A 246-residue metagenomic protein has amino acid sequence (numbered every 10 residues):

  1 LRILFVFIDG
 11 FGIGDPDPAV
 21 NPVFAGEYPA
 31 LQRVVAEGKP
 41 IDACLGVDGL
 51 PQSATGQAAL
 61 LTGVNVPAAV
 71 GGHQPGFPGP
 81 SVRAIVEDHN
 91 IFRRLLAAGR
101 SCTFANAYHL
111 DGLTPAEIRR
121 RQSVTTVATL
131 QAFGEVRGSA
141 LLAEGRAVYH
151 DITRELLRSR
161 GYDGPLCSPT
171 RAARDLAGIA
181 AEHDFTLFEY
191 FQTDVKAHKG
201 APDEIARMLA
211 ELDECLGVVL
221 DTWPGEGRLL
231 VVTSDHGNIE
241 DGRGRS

Functional and structural regions predicted by a protein language model:
L1-G14, L60, D184-F191, L212 (+2 more regions): Beta-strand elements within well-structured catalytic alpha/beta cores of enzymes that handle phosphate/sulfate esters
D9-A25: An N-terminal structural lobe/cap that precedes and organizes the functional/catalytic core across diverse proteins
V20-P22, F77-P78, A201-R207: Short glycine-enriched, charge-decorated loop/helix-capping segments at active-site entrances that position
V20-Q52, T103: Short, structured active-site-proximal loop/turn typified by the sulfatase FGly-forming signature C/S-X-P-X-R
A30, V34, I91-L95, E211-W223: Catalytic-core regions built around general acid/base machinery
G56-Q57, L61-H198: His/Asp/Glu-rich, glycine-adjacent segments that coordinate divalent cations and/or stabilize oxyanion chemistry on
R174, D194-L230, D241: A long, amphipathic alpha-helix that forms part of the scaffold/cap immediately adjacent to metal-dependent active
S234-S246: Histidine-centered active-site microenvironments of extracellular/periplasmic hydrolases and transferases
